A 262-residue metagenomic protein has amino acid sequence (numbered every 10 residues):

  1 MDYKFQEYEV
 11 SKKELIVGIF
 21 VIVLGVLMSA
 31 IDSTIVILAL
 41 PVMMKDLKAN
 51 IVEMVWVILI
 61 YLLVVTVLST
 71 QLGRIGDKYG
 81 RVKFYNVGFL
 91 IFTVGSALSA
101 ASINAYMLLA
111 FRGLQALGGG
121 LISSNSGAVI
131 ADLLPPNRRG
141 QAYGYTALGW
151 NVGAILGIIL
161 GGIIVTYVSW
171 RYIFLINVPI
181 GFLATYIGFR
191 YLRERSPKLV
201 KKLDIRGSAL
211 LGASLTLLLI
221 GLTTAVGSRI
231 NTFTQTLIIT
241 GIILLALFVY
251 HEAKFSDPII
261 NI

Functional and structural regions predicted by a protein language model:
M1-Y3, Y250-H251: Intracellular cytosolic loops and amphipathic helices of Major Facilitator Superfamily
D2-R190: Transmembrane-helix bundle of Major Facilitator Superfamily
Y167-I262: Hydrophobic transmembrane-helix bundles of small-molecule transporters
